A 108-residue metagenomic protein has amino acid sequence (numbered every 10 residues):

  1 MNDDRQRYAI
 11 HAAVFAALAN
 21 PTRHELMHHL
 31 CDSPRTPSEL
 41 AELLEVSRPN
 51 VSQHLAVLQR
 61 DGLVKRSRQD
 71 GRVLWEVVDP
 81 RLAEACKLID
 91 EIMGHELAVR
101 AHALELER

Functional and structural regions predicted by a protein language model:
M1-I10, L82-R108: Amphipathic alpha-helical dimerization/coiled-coil segments that flank or bridge DNA-binding/regulatory modules
N2, A9-P49, Q69-L82: N-terminal helix-turn-helix DNA-binding core of bacterial DNA-binding proteins
P34-R35, Q59, D90: Residue-level detector of secondary-structure transition/capping positions
E42, Q53, Q59-R60: Alpha-helical residues within the helix-turn-helix
V46-P49, D61, H95, L104-L106: Juxtamembrane/interface motifs at transmembrane-helix termini
S52-H54, M93: Short alpha-helical linear motifs
